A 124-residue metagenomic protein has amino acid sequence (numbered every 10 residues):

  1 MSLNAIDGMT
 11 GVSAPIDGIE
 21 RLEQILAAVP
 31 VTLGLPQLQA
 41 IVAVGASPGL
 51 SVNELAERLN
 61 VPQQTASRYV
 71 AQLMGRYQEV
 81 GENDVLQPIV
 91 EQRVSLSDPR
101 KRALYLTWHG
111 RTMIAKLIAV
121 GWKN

Functional and structural regions predicted by a protein language model:
M1-L35: N-terminal leader segment of winged-helix/HTH proteins
Q24-I25, W108-N124: Amphipathic alpha-helical dimerization/coiled-coil segments that flank or bridge DNA-binding/regulatory modules
Q24-P62: N-terminal helix-turn-helix DNA-binding core of bacterial DNA-binding proteins
L50, E79, V90-E91: Conserved hydrophobic residue
M74-G81: C-terminal flanking helix
N83-V90, V94: Short, basic, alpha-helical segments at the C-terminal edge of helix-turn-helix-like DNA-binding modules
L96-I114: Basic, amphipathic "hinge/linker" alpha-helix immediately C-terminal to the N-terminal HTH DNA-binding motif
